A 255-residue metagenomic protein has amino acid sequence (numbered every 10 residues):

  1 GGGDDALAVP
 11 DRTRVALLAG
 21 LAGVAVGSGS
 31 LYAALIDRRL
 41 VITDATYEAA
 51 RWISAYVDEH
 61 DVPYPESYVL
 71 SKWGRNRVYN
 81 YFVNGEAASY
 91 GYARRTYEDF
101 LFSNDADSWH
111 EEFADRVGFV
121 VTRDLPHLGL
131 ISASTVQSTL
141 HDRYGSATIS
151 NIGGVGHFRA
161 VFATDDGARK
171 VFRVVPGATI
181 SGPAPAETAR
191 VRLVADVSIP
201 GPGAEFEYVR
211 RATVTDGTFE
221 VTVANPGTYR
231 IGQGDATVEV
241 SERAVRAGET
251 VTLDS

Functional and structural regions predicted by a protein language model:
G3-S255: Extracytoplasmic
